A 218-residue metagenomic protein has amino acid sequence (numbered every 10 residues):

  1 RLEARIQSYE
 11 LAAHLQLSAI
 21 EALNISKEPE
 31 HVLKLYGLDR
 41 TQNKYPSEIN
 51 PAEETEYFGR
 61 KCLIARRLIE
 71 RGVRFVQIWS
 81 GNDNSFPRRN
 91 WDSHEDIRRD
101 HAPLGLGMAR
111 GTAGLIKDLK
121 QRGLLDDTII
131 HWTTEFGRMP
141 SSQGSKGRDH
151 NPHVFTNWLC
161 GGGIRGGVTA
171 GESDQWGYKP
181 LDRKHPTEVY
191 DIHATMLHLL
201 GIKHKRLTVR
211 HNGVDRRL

Functional and structural regions predicted by a protein language model:
R1-L218: Ligand-binding pockets and gating/stacking loops
